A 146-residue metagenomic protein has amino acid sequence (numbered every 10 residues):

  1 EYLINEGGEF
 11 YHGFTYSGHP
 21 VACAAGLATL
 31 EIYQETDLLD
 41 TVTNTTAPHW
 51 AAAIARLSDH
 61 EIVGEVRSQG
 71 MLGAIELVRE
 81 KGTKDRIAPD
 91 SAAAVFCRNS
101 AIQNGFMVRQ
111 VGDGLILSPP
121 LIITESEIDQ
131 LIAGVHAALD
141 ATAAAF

Functional and structural regions predicted by a protein language model:
E1-F146: Conserved N-terminal phosphate-binding loop of PLP-dependent enzymes in the Aspartate aminotransferase
